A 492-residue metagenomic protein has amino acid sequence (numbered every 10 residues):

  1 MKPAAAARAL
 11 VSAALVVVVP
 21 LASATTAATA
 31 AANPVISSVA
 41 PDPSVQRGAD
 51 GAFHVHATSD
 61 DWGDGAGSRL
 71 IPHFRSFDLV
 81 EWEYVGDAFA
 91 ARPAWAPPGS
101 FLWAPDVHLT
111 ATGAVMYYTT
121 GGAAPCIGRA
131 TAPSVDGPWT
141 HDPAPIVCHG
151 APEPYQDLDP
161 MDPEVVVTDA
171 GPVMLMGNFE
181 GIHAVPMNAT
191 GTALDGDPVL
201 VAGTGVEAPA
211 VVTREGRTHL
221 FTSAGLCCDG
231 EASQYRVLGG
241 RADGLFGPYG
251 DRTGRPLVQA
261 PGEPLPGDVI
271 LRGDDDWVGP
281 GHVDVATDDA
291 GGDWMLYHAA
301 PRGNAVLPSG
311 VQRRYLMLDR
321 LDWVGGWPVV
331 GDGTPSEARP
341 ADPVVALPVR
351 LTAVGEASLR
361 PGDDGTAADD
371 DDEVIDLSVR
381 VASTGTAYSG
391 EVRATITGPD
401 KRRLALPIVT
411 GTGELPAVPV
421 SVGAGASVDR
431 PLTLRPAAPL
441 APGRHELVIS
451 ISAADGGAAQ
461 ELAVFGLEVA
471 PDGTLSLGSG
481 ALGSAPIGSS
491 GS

Functional and structural regions predicted by a protein language model:
K2-A30: Secretory targeting and sorting signals
A30, A367, E391, T395 (+3 more regions): Composition-driven, intrinsically disordered low-complexity tracts enriched in small residues
A30-G362: Carbohydrate-active catalytic/glycan-binding domains of CAZyme proteins, especially the secreted or lumenal ectodomains
E373-V379: Structural beta-strand segments of beta-rich domains
V381-G385: Asparagine-centered strand-capping/turn motif at beta-strand->loop junctions
G398-A417: Short beta-strand and strand-turn-strand segments in soluble, beta-rich domains
R435-A441: Short, surface-exposed loop/turn segments at beta-strand-coil junctions that are enriched for proline with nearby
A459-L475: Short beta-strand elements
